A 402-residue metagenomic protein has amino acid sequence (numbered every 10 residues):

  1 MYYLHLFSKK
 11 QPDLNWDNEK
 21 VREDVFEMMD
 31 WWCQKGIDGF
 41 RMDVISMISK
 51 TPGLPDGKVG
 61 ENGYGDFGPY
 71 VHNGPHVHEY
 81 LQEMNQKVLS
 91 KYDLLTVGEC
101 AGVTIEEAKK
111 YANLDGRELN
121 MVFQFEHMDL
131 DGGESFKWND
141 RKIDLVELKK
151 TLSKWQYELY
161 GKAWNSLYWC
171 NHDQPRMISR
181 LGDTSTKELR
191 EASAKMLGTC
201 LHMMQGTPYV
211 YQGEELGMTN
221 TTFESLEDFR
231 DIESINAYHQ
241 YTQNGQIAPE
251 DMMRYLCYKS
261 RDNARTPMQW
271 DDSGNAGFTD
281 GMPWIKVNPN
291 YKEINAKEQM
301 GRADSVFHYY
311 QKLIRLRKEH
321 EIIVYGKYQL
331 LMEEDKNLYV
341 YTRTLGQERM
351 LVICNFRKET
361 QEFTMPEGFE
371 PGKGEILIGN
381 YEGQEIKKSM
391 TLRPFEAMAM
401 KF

Functional and structural regions predicted by a protein language model:
M1-F402: Active-site and adjacent substrate-binding regions of carbohydrate-active enzymes
